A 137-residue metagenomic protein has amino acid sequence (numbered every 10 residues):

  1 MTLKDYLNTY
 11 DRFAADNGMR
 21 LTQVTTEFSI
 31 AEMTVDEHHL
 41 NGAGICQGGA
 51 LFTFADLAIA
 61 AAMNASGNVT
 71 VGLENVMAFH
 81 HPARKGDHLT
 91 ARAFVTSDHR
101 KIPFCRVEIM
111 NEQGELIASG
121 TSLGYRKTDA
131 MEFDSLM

Functional and structural regions predicted by a protein language model:
M1-M137: Terminal targeting signals and extreme-terminal segments of soluble enzymes
